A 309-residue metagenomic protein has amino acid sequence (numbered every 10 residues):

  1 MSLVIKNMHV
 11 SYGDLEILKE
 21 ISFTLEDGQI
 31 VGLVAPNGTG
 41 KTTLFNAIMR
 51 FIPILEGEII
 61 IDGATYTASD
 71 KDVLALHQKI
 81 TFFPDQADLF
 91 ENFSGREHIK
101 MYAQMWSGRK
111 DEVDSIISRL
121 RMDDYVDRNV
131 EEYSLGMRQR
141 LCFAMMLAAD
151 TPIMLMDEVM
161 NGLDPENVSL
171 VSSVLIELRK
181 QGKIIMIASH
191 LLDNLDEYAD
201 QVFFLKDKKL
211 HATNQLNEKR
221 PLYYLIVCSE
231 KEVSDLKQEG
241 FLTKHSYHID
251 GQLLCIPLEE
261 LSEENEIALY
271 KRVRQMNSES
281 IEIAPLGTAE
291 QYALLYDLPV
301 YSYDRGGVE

Functional and structural regions predicted by a protein language model:
L3-I5, L18: Conserved structural motif at the start of ABC-family nucleotide-binding domains
V34-P36: The feature captures the beta-strand-to-loop junction immediately N-terminal to the Walker
M49: Helix-to-loop junction immediately C-terminal to a conserved catalytic motif
G57-A68, A75-L76: Conserved ABC transporter NBD signature motif
K100, Q104, K110-V126: Conserved ABC ATPase "signature" region
M154-E158: Catalytic Walker B motif of ABC-type/P-loop ATPase nucleotide-binding domains
I176-P257: ABC transporter nucleotide-binding domain
P257-E309: C-terminal coupling/interaction segments
